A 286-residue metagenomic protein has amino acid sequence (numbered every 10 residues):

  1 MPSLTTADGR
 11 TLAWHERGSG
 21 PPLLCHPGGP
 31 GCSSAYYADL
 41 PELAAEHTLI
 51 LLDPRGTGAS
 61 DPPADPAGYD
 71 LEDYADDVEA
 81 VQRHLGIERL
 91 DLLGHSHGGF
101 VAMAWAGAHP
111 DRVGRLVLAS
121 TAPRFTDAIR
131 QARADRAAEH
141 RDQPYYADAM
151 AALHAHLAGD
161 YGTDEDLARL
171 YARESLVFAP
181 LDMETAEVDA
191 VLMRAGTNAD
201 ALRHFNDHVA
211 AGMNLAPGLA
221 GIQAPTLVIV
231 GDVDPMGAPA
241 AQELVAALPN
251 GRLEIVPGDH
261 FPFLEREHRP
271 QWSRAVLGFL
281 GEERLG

Functional and structural regions predicted by a protein language model:
T6-P63, A67: Conserved HGGG/HGGXW glycine-rich cap/lid loop of the alpha/beta-hydrolase fold
P54-H97, R274: Active-site loop/oxyanion-hole signature of alpha/beta-hydrolase fold enzymes
E88-A132: Conserved hydrolase catalytic core segment
V117-H156: Flexible "cap/lid" loop of the alpha/beta hydrolase fold
A151-R203: Conserved alpha/beta-hydrolase catalytic His-Asp/Glu region
I222, V228-V230: Short beta-strand/loop motif that positions the catalytic acidic residue of the alpha/beta-hydrolase fold
P235-A240: Conserved alpha/beta-hydrolase "acid-adjacent" motif
D259-S273: Catalytic histidine-centered segment of alpha/beta-hydrolase-like enzymes
